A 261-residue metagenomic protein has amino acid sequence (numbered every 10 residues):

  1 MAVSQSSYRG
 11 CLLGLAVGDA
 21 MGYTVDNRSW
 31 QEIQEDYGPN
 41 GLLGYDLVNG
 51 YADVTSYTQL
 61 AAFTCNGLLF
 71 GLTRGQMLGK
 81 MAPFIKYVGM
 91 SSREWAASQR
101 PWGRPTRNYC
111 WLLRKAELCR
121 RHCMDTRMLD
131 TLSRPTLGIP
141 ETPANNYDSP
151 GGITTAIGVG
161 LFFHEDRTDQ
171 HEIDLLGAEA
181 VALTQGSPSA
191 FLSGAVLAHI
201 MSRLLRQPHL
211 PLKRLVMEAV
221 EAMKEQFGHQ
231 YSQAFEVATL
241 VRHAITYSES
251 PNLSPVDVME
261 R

Functional and structural regions predicted by a protein language model:
M1-R261: Structured, active/binding-site neighborhoods that engage oxygen-rich ligands
